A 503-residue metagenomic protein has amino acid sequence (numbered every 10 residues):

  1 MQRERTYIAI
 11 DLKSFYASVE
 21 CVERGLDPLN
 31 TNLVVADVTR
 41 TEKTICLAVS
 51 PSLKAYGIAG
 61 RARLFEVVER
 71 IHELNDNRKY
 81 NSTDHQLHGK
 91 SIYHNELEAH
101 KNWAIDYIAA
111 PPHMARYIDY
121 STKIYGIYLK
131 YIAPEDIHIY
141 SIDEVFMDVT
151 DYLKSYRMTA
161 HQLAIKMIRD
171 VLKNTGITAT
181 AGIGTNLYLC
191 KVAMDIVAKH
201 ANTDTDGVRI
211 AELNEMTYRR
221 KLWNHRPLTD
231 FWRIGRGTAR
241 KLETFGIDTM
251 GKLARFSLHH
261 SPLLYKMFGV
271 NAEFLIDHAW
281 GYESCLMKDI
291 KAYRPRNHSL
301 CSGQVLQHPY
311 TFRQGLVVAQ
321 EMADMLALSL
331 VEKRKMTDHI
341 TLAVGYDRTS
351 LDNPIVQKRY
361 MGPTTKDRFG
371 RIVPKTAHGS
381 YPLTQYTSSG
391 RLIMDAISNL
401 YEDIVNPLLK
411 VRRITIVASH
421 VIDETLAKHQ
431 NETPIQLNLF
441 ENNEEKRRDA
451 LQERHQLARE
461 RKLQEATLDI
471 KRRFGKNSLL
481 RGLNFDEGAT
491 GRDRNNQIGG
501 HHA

Functional and structural regions predicted by a protein language model:
M1-A503: Basic, low-complexity intrinsically disordered segments
